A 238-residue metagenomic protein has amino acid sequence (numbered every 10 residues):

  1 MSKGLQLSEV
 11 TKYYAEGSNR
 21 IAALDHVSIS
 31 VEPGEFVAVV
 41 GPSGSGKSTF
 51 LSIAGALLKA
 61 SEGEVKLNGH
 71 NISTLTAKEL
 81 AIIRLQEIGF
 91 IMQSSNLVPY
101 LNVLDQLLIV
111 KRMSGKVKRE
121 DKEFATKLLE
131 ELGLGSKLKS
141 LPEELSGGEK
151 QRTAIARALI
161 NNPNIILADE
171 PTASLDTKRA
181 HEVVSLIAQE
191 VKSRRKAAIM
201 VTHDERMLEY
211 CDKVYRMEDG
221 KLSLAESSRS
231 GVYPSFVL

Functional and structural regions predicted by a protein language model:
G4-L5, V10-V27, V31-Y210, V214-M217: ABC family nucleotide-binding domain
K213, K221-L238: Conserved beta-strand-loop-alpha-helix hinge in the C-terminal portion of ABC ATPase nucleotide-binding domains
